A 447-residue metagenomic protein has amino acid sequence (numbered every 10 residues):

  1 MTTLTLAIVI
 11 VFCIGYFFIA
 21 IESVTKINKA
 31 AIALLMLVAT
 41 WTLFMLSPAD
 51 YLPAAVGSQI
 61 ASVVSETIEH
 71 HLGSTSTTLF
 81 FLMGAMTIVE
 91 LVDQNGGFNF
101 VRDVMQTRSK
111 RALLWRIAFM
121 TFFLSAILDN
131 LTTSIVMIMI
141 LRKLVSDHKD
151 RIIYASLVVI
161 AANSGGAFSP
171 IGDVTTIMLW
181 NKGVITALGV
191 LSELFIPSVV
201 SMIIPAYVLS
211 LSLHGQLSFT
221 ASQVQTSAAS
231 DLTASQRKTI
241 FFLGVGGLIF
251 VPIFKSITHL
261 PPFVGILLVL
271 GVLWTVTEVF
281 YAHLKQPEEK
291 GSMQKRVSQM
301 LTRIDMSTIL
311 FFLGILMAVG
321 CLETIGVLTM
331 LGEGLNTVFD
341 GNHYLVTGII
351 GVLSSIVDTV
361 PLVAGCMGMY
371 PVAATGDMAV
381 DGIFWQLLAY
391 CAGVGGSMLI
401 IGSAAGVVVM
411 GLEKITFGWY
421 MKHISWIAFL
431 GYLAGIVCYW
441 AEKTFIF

Functional and structural regions predicted by a protein language model:
M1-L4, V24-I27, G57-T78, A187-I196 (+5 more regions): Interfacial loop-to-helix junctions that mark the boundaries of transmembrane helices in multi-pass membrane
L4, D147-H148, I152, F168-S169 (+5 more regions): Juxtamembrane and boundary regions of transmembrane helices in multi-pass small-molecule transporters and channels
L6-G15, K26-S58, T75-T87, R237-G247 (+2 more regions): Hydrophobic mid-bilayer segments of alpha-helices in multi-pass membrane transport proteins, especially secondary
V9, L34-L35, L79, L114-F119 (+9 more regions): Hydrophobic alpha-helical transmembrane segments
T40-Y51, L72-G73, L124-A161, G165 (+2 more regions): Membrane-interfacial helix-loop connectors
W41, T78, L82, M86 (+15 more regions): Transmembrane alpha-helical segments of multi-pass membrane transport proteins and ion-pumping complexes
G73, N95, R102-V104, I117 (+3 more regions): Transmembrane helical segments that form the transport core of multi-pass membrane transport proteins
G73-L82, G189-A206, T258, P262-G271 (+1 more regions): Alpha-helical transmembrane segments
